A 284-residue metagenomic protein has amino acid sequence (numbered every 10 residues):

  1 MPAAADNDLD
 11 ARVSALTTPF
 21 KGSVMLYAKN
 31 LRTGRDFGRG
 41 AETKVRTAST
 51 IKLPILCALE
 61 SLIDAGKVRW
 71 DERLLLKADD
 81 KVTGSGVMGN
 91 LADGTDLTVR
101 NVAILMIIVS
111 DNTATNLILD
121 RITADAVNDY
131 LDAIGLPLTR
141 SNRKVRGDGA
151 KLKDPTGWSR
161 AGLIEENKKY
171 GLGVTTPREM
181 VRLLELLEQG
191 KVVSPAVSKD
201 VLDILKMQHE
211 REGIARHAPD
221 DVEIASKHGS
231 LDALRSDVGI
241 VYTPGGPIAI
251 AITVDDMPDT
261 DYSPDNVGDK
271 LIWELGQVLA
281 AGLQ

Functional and structural regions predicted by a protein language model:
P2, R39-R46, G86-D93, N101-L105 (+4 more regions): Second-shell loop/turn segments in exported
P2-T43, V278, G282: Beta-lactamase-like hydrolase cores
D6-V13, R121-T123, V181-H217, D221-Q284: Structured C-terminal helix/loop/strand segments within mature extracytoplasmic catalytic/sensor domains
P19-S23, R32, G40-E42, R46-T50 (+7 more regions): Extracytoplasmic
S23, T95-T98, A103, N116-L184: Mid-domain, small-residue-enriched loop/turn segments at the edges of structured enzyme/sensor domains
L31-R32, W70-V87, I122-T123, K144-G149 (+1 more regions): Acidic helix-start/capping segments at beta-turn-to-alpha-helix junctions
G34, R46-L74, I250: Active-site SXXK
E60-R100, I104: Active-site-proximal loop and beta-strand segments within enzyme catalytic domains
